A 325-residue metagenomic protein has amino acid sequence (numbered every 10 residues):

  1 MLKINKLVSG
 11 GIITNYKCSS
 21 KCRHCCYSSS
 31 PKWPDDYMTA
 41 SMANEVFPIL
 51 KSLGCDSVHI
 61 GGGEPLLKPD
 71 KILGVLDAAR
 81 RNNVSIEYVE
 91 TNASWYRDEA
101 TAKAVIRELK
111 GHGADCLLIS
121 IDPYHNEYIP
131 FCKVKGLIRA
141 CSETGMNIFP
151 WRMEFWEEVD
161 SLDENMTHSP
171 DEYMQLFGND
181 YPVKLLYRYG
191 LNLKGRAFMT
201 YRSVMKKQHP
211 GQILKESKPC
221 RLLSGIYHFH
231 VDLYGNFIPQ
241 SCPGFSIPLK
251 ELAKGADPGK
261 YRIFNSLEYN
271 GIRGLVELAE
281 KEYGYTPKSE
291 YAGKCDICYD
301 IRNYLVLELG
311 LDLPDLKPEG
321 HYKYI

Functional and structural regions predicted by a protein language model:
M1-T91, Y96, A100-T101, Y324-I325: Conserved alpha-helical substructure of the radical SAM core
I12, Y16-S19, L214, S289-A292: Processing junctions and N-termini across compartments
C18, C22-C25, C220, G235 (+2 more regions): Short cysteine clusters
F47, V105-K110: Short amphipathic alpha-helices and their capping/turn segments at secondary-structure boundaries
L73-G74, A100-R107, F131-K135: Charged helix-capping and loop-helix junction motifs
E108-R262: Radical SAM enzyme [4Fe-4S]-AdoMet core and its adjacent flexible, acidic and glycine-rich loops/tails across
C242-I325: Flexible mid-to-C-terminal extensions adjoining Fe-S/redox cofactors in radical SAM and related proteins
